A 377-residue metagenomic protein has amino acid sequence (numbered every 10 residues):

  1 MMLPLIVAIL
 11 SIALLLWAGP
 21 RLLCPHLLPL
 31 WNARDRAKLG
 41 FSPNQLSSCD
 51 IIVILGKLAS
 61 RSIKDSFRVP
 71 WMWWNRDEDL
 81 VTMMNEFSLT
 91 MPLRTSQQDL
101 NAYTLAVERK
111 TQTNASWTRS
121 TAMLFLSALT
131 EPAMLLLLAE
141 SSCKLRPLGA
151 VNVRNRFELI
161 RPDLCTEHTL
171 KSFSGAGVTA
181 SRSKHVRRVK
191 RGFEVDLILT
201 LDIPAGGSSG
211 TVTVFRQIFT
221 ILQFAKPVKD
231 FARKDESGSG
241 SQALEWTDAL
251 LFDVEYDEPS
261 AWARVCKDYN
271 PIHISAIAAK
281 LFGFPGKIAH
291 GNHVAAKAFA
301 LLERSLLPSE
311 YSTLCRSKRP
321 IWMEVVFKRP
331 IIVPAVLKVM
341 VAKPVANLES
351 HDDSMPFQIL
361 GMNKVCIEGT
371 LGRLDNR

Functional and structural regions predicted by a protein language model:
M2-F173, F282, E303-R316, R377: Hydrophobic, proline/glycine-rich low-complexity stretches
I6-R68, S208-L281, C366-R377: Segments adjacent to and within acyl-thioester-processing domains across lipid and secondary-metabolism enzymes
M84-T90, R154, V214-R216, E245-A249 (+2 more regions): Intrinsic-disorder/low-complexity, polar/charged segments enriched in Ser/Thr/Lys/Arg/Asp/Glu/Gln
Y103, F157, L199, Q217-F224 (+1 more regions): Generic structural hydrophobic/aromatic packing signal, biased to beta-strands
L145, K184-L199, F215, A225-P227 (+1 more regions): N-terminal, helix-rich and Lys/Arg-enriched segments in bacterial and organellar proteins
R154-V212, T313-V365: Hydrophobic beta-sheet segments that form the core/acyl-binding groove of ACP/CoA-dependent acyl-chain-processing
D253-P356, M362-K364: Acidic/His-leaning functional-site neighborhoods
